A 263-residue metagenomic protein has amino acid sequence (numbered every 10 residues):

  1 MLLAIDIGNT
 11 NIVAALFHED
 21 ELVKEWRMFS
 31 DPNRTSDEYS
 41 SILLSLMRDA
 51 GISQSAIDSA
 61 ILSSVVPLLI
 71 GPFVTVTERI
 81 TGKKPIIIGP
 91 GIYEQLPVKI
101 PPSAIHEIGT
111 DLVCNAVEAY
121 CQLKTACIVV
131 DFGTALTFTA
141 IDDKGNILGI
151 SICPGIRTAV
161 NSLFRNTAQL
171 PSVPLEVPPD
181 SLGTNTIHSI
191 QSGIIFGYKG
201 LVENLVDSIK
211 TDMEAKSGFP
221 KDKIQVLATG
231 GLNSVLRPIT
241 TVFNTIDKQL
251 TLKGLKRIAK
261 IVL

Functional and structural regions predicted by a protein language model:
L2, A159-L263: ATP-binding/phosphotransfer module of carbohydrate and carboxylate kinases, centering on a glycine-rich
L2-D6, I61, C127-D131, L227: Short glycine-aspartate micro-motif
L2-R48, N146-Q169, H188: Short glycine-rich, Thr/Ser-proximal phosphate-binding strand/loop in the N-terminal lobe of ATP-dependent enzymes
A14, L62, G133, L163 (+1 more regions): Residue-level signal for inorganic ion chemistry
A50-S55, Q122-K124, M213-K221: Glycine-rich phosphate-binding loop signature in dinucleotide/nucleotide-binding domains
V65-Y120, I239-K260: Glycine-rich phosphate-binding loop and adjoining helix at the ATP-binding site of ATP-dependent phosphoryl-transfer
V66-L68, T134-T137, S234: Gly/Ser/Thr-rich loops at beta-strand to alpha-helix junctions that form or flank small-molecule/cofactor-binding
K83-I87, I92, L96-N166, F196-L205: Phosphate-binding/catalytic loop of phosphoryl-transfer enzymes
